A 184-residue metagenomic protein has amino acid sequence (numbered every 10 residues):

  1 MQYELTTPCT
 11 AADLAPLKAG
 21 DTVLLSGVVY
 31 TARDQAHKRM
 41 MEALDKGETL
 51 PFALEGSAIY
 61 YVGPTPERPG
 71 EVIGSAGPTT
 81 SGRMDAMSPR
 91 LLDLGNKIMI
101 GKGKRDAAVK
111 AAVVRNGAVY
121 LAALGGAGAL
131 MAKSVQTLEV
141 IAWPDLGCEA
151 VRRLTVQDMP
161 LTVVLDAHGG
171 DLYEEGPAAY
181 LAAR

Functional and structural regions predicted by a protein language model:
M1-C9: Short, structured beta-strand/loop micro-motifs enriched in basic residues and often containing a Trp
T31-M159: Feature captures the catalytic cores and cofactor-binding loops of soluble hydro-lyases/lyases that act on carboxylate
S88, V164-R184: Active-site/ligand-binding-proximal alpha/beta "capping" segment
